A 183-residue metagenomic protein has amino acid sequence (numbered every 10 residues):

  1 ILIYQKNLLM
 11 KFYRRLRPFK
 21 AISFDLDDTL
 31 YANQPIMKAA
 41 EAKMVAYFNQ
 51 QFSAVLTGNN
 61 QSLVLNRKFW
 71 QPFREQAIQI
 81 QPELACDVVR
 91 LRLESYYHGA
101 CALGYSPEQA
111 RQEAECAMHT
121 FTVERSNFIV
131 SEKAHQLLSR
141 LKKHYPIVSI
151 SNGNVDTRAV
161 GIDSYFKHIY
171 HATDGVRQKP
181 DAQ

Functional and structural regions predicted by a protein language model:
I1-L9: Short, Lys/Arg-enriched N-terminal segments with co-localized hydrophobic residues within the first ~10-30 amino acids
M10-R14, L137-L138, D156-V160: Short, flexible, glycine/charge-rich loop motifs used to bind or transfer phosphoryl groups or to couple energy/partner
K11-F69: Active-site neighborhood of HAD-like aspartate-dependent phosphohydrolases
R17, K143, S164: Structured loop/turn residues at beta-strand edges in well-structured enzyme cores
K68-H119: A metal-dependent, Asp-based hydrolase signature
V89-L93, E108-R111, H119-S149, A182: Short, acidic loop-to-helix structural element flanking the phosphoryl-transfer center in phosphate-processing enzymes
V148-Q183: Substrate-recognition "cap/lid" segment bordering the active-site pocket of phosphatases
